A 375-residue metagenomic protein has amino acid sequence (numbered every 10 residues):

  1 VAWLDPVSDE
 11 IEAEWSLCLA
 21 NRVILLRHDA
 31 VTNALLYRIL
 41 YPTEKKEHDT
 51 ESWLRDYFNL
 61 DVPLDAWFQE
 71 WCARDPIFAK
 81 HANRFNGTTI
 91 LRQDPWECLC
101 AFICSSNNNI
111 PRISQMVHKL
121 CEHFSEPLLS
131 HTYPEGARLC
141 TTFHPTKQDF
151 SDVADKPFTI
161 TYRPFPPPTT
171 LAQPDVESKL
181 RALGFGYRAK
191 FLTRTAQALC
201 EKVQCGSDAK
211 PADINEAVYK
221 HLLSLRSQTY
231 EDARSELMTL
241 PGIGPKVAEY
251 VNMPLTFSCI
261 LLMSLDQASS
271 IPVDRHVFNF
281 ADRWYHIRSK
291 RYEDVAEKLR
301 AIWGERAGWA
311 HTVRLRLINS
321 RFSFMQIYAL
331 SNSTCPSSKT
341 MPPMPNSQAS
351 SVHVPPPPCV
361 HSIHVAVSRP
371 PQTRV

Functional and structural regions predicted by a protein language model:
V1-V375: HhH-family (HhH-GPD) DNA N-glycosylase catalytic core used in base-excision repair
